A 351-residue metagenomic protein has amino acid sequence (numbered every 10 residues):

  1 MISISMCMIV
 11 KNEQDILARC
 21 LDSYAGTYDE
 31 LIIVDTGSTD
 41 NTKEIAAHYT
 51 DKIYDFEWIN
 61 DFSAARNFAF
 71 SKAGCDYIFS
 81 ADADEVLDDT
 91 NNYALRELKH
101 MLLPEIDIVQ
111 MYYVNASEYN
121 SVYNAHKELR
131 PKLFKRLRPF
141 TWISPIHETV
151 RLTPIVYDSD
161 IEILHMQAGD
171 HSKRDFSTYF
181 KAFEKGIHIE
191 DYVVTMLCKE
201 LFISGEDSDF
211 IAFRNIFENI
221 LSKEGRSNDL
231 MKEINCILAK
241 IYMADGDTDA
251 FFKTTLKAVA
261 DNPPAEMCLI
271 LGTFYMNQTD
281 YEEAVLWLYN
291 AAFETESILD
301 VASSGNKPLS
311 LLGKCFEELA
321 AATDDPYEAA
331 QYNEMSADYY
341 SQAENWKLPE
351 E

Functional and structural regions predicted by a protein language model:
S5-T27: Short, well-formed alpha-helical segments that are part of the catalytic scaffolds of diverse glycosyltransferases
D15-A18, D40-Y49, T90: Acidic helix N-cap motif at the loop->helix transition within catalytic regions of sugar-transfer enzymes
S23, D35-I45, W58, D82: A conserved acidic beta->alpha catalytic loop
E44-F68, K72: Conserved donor nucleotide-binding strand/loop of the catalytic core
A64-F70, D88-I211: Catalytic-site signature of metal-activated, phosphate-bearing donor transferases, centered on the GT-A/GT-A-like
F68-S71, C75-D88: Short beta-strand-to-loop acidic/aromatic patch adjacent to the donor-nucleotide binding site
D175, D209-F213, F251, A284 (+2 more regions): Single-residue signature of alpha-solenoid repeat helices
